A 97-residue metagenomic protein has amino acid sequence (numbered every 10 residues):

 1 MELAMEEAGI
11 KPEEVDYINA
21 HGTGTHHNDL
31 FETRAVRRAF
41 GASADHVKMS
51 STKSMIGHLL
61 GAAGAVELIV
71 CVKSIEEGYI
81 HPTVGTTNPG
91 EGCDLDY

Functional and structural regions predicted by a protein language model:
M1-Y97: Conserved "HGTGT" condensation-loop signature of ketosynthase/thiolase-family condensing enzymes that catalyze
